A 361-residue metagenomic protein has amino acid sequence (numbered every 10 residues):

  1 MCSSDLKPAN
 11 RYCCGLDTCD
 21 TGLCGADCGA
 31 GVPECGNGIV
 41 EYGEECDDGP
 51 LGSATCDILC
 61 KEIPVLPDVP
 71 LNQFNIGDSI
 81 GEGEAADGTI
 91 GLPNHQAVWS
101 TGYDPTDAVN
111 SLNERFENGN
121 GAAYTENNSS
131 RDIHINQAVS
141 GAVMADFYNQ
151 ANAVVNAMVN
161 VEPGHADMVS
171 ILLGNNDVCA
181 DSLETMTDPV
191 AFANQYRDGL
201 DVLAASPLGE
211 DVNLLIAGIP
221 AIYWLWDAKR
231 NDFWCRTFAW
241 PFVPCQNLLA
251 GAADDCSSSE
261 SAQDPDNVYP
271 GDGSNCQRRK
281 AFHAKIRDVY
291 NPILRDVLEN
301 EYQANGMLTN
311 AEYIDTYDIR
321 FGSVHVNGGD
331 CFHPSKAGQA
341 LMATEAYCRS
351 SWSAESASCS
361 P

Functional and structural regions predicted by a protein language model:
M1-V65: Cysteine-rich modules of extracellular adhesion/ECM and protease-associated proteins
G36, C46, L59-N118, A122-N128 (+2 more regions): N-terminal secretory targeting modules
I63-F74, A151-G164, L200-D211: Short amphipathic alpha-helices and their capping/turn segments at secondary-structure boundaries
N72-E84, I133-A138, D167-L173, D177-C179 (+2 more regions): Structural recognition of the beta-strand scaffold that forms the well-ordered cores of secreted hydrolase catalytic
G83-T89, F147-Y148, A180-T185, W226-R230 (+1 more regions): Short, solvent-exposed loop/turn and secondary-structure capping segments
T89-Q195: Conserved SGNH/GDSL esterase-like catalytic core that processes O-acyl groups on lipids and polysaccharides
A108-N127, D198-L215, N275-D315: A structural motif corresponding to the C-terminal end of an alpha-helix and its immediate exit/capping segment
W224-P361: Catalytic His-Asp segment of secreted/periplasmic serine-dependent ester chemistry enzymes
